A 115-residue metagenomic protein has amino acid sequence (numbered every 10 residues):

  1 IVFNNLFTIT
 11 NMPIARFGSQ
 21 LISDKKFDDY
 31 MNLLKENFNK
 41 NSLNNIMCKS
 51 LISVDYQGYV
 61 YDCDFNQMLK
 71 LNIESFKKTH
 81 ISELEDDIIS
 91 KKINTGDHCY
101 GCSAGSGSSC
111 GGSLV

Functional and structural regions predicted by a protein language model:
I1-N44: Radical SAM enzyme [4Fe-4S]-AdoMet core and its adjacent flexible, acidic and glycine-rich loops/tails across
I9, L43-N45, K49, K78 (+2 more regions): Generic secondary-structure boundary/loop-capping signal
I9-N11, D55, G105: Structured loops at beta-to-helix junctions and adjacent beta-edge loops in soluble globular domains
K35-N66: C-terminal accessory regions of radical SAM enzymes
V60-V115: Flexible mid-to-C-terminal extensions adjoining Fe-S/redox cofactors in radical SAM and related proteins
